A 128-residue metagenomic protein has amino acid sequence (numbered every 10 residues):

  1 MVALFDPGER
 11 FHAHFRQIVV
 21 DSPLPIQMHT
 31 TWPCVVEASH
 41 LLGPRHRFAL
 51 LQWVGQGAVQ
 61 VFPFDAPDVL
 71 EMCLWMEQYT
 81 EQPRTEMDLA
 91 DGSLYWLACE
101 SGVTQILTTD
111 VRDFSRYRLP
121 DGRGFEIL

Functional and structural regions predicted by a protein language model:
M1-T30, L41-Q52: Short, well-structured N-terminal submotif of metal-dependent ribonuclease cores
H29, F62, E126-L128: General small-molecule cofactor/ligand-binding pocket signal
P33, S39-D68: Active-site-proximal, substrate-binding regions of enzyme catalytic domains and RNA-binding/basic surfaces
R45-A49, T80, R123-E126: Short, hinge-like loop/turn segments at secondary-structure boundaries
F62-Q105, T109: Active-site neighborhoods of divalent-metal-dependent phosphate/nucleic-acid chemistry enzymes
C99-L128: Acidic, PIN/NYN-like endoribonuclease modules and their adjacent C-terminal/linker elements
